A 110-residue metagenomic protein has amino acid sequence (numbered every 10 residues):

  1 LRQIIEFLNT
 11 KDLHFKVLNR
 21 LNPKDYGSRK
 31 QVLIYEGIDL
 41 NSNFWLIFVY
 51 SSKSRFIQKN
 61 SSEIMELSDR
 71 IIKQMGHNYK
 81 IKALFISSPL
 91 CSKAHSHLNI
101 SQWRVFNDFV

Functional and structural regions predicted by a protein language model:
L1-I34: Acidic-basic catalytic patches of nuclease active cores, encompassing PD-(D/E)XK and other metal-cofactor nuclease
F7, F15, F44, F48 (+3 more regions): Phenylalanine-focused residue identity feature
N9, N19-N22, N41-N43, N60 (+3 more regions): Detector for Asparagine
P23-G27, L33-I71: Conserved catalytic cores of phosphodiester-cleaving nucleases, focusing on short active-site segments
H77-V110: Short, compact, well-ordered microdomains
